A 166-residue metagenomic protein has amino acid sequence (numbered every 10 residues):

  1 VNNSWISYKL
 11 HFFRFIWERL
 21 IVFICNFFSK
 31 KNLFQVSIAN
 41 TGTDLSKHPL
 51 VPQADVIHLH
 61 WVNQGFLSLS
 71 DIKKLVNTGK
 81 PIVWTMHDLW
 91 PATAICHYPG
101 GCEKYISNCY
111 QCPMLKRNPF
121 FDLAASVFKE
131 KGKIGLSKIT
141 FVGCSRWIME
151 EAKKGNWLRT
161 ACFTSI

Functional and structural regions predicted by a protein language model:
V1-N2, P52, N77-P81, A161: N-terminal subdomain of nucleotide-sugar transferases
V1-N40, L45-K47: N-terminal strand-loop element at the rim of the active site of nucleotide-sugar-dependent glycosyltransferases
N2-L10, D71, A94-P99, K104 (+1 more regions): Short aromatic-enriched loop/helix-cap "lid" or pocket-rim segments at secondary-structure transitions that line
F13-L33, W90-E130: Alpha-helical "lid/cap" subdomains adjacent to substrate-binding clefts that gate access and reposition the ligand
S46-L67, P81-H87: Short N-terminal targeting/anchoring amphipathic segment
H60, M86, F141-R146, I166: Replace "coordinates the UDP/GDP/TDP-sugar" with "coordinates nucleotide-activated sugar donors
S70-G79, E130-I134: Catalytic-core regions built around general acid/base machinery
T93-Y98, N118-C162: A short, active-site helix/loop in glycosyltransferases that binds the activated sugar's phosphate group
